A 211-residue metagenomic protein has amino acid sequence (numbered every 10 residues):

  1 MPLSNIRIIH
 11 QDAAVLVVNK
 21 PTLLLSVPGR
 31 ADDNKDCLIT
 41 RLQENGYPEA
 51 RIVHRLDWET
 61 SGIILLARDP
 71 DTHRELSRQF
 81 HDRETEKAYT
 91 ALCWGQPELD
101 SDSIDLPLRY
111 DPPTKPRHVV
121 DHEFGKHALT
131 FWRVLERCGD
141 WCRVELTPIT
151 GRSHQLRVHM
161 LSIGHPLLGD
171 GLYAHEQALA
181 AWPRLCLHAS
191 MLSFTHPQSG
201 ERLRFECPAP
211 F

Functional and structural regions predicted by a protein language model:
M1-L129, E136-G139, C186, F211: RNA pseudouridine synthases
M1-V15, P21-V27, K126, S153-F211: Pseudouridine synthases involved in rRNA/tRNA modification
W94, L146-I149: A structural micro-motif recognizing beta-strand termini and the immediately following turn/loop segments
D102, L106, A128-T130, C142 (+2 more regions): Short beta-strand segments
H122, L129, P148, H196-P197: Short, acidic, Ser/Thr-enriched surface-loop or helix-capping motifs
V134-E136, H196: Short, low-complexity Ser/Thr-rich regulatory SLiMs
G139, V144-T147: Short histidine-centered loop motifs in beta-beta connectors
